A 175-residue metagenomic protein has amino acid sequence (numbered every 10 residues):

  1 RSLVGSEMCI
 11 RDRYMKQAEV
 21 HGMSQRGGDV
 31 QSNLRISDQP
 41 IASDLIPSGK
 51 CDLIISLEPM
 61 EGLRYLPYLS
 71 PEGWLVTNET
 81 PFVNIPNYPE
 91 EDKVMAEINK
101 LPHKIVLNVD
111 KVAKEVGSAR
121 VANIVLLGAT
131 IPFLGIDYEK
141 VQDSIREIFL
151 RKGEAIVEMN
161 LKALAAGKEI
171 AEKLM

Functional and structural regions predicted by a protein language model:
R1-G5, C9-I10: Single conserved hydrophobic/aromatic residue that forms the stacking wall/gate of nucleotide- or nucleobase-binding
D12-K16, Q31-N33, D52-I54, G73-V76 (+2 more regions): Structural motif
M15-Q39, S43-L45: N-terminal beta-loop-helix "entrance" segment that forms/cooperates in small-molecule cofactor or anionic ligand
V20-H21, P59, T80-P81, V109-K111: Short, ordered loop/turn segments at secondary-structure junctions
M23-G28, L45-S48, P67-L69, A96-N99 (+1 more regions): Solvent-exposed alpha-helices and their adjacent loops that cap or buttress functional pockets in soluble metabolic
Q39-N78: Glycine-rich phosphate-binding loop
Y68-I98: ADP-ribose/adenylate-binding Rossmann-like module
D92-I124, T130-M175: Aromatic-enriched
